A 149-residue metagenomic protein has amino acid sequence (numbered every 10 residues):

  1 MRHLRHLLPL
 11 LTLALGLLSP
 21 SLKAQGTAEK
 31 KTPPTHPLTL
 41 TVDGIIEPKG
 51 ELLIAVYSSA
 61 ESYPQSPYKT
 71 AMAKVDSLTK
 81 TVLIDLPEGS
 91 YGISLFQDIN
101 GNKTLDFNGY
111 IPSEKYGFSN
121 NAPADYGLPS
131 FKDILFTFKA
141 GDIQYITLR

Functional and structural regions predicted by a protein language model:
M1-P9: Bacterial N-terminal signal peptides that target proteins for export
P9-S19: Bacterial N-terminal signal peptides
H36-G44, I54: A short, amphipathic beta-strand motif
T41-K49, S59: Structural motif
Q65-D85: Tryptophan-paired
K80-I84, K132-I134, D142-Q144: Short strand-edge motifs at loop-to-beta-strand transitions and within beta-strands of extracellular beta-rich domains
G89-L95: A short tyrosine-centered beta-strand micro-motif
I99-D106: Acidic, glycine-anchored loop motifs typical of Ca2+
